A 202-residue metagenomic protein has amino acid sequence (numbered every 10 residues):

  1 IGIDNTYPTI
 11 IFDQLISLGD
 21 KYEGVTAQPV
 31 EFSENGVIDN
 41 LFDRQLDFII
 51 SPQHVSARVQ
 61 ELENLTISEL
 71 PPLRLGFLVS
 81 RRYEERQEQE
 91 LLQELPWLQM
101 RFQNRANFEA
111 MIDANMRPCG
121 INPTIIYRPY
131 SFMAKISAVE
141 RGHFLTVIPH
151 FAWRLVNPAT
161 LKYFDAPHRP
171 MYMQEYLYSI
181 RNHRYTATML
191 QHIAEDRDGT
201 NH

Functional and structural regions predicted by a protein language model:
I1-F32, I38-D39: N-terminal winged-helix
V25-S33, I121-S131: Short beta-strand-to-loop elements that line the ligand-binding cleft of bilobed periplasmic-binding protein-like
N40-F42, I136-G142, L177: Hydrophobic residues within well-ordered alpha-helices
P52, Q93-C119, T186-A187: Secondary-structure junction motif
P52-L62, F132-F164: A ligand-binding cleft/hinge motif common to bilobed small-molecule-binding domains
E61-F102: Flexible hinge/capping segments at coil-to-helix
N64-L73, H150, P158-Q174: Short beta-strand->loop
E85, K162-H202: A late-sequence structural motif
